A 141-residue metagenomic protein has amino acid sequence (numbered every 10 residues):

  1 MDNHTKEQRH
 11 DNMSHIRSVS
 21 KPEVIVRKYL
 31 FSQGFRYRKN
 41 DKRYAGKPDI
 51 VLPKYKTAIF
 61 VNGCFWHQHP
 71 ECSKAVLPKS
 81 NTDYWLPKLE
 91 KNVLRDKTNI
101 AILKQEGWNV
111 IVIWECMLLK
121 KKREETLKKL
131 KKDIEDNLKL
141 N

Functional and structural regions predicted by a protein language model:
M1-V112, C116-N141: Nucleic-acid endo/exonuclease domains
